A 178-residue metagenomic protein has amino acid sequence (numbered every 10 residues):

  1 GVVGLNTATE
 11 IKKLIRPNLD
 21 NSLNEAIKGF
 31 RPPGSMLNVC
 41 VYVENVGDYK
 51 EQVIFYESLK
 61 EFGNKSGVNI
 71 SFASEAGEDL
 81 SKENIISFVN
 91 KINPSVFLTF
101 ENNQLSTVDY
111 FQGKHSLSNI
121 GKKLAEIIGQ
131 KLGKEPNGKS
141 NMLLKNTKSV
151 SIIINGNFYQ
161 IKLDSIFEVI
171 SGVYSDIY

Functional and structural regions predicted by a protein language model:
G1-Y178: Catalytic-site microenvironment of enzymes that process N-acetyl-hexosamine-containing cell-wall polysaccharides
